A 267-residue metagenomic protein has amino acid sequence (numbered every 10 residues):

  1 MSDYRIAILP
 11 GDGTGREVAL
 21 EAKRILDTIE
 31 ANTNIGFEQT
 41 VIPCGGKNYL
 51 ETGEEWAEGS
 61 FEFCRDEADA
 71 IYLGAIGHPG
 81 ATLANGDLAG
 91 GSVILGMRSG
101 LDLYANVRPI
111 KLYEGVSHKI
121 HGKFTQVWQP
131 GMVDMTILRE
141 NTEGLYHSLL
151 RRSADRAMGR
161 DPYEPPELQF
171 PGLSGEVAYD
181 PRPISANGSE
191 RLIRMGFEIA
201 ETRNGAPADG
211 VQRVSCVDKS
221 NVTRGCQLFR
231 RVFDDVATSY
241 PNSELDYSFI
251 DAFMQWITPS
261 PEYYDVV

Functional and structural regions predicted by a protein language model:
M1, F63-R65, G100, Q126-G131 (+3 more regions): Solvent-exposed alpha-helices and their adjacent loops that cap or buttress functional pockets in soluble metabolic
S2-I6: Extreme N-terminal starter segment of soluble prokaryotic enzymes
A7-T33, G159-D251: Glycine-rich phosphate/diphosphate-binding loop of Rossmann-like nucleotide-binding domains
N32-G59, Q255-I257: N-terminal beta-loop-helix "entrance" segment that forms/cooperates in small-molecule cofactor or anionic ligand
E38-I42, R108, S215, D246-S248: General small-molecule cofactor/ligand-binding pocket signal
P43-G46, G77-H78, N141-E143, D218-V222 (+1 more regions): Glycine-rich beta-alpha junction loops
Y49-L168, A178-Y179: N-terminal glycine-rich phosphate/adenylate-binding segment common to multiple enzyme folds
F63-G80, V236-A237, N242-V267: Glycine-rich phosphate-binding loop
